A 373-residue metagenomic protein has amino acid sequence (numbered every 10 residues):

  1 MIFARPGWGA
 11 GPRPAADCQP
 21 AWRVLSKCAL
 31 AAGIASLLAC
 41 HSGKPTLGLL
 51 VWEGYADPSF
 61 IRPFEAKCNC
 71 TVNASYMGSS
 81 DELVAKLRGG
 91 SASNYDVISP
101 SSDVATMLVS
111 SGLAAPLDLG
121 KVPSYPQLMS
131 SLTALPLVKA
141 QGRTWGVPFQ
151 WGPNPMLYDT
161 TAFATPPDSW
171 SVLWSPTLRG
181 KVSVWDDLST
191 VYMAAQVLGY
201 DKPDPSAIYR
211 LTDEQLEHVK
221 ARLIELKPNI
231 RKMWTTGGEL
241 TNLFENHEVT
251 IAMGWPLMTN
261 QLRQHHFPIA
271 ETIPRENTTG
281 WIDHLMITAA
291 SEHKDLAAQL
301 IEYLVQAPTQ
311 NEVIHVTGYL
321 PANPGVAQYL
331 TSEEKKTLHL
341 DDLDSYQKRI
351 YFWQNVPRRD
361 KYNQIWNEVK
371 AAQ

Functional and structural regions predicted by a protein language model:
M1, R5-D17: Intrinsic, low-complexity polybasic segments
C40-L108, T241: Early extracytoplasmic/lumenal segment of secretory-pathway proteins
S99-A105, V109-E245: Extracytoplasmic ligand-binding site segments that recognize negatively charged/polar headgroups
V104-M107, I251-P268: A ligand-binding cleft/hinge motif common to bilobed small-molecule-binding domains
P155-A162, V197, I282-H293, E312: A bilobed periplasmic-binding-protein/Venus flytrap-type ligand-binding module shared by bacterial periplasmic
E217, A221-L226, R263-A289: Periplasmic-binding protein-like
T288-I350: Mature extracytoplasmic/periplasmic domains
S345-Q373: Conserved C-terminal helix/tail region of periplasmic/extracytoplasmic solute-binding proteins
